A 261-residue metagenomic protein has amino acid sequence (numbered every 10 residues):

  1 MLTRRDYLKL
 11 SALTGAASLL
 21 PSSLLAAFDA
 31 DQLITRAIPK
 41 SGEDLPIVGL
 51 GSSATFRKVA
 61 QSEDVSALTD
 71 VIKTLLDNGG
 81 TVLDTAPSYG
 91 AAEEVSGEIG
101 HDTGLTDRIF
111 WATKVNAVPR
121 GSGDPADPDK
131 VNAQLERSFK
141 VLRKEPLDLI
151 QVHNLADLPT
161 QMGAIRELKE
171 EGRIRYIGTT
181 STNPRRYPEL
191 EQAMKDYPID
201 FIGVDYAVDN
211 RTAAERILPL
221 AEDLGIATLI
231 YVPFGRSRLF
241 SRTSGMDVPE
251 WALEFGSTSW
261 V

Functional and structural regions predicted by a protein language model:
M1-I109: N-terminal binding-site loop/beta-alpha segment at the start of enzyme catalytic domains that lines or forms
R5, L155-V261: Beta/alpha (TIM)-barrel catalytic core signal, keyed to glycine-rich beta->alpha loops juxtaposed to Asp/Glu that bind
I47-G49, V82, R108-A112, P146-L149 (+3 more regions): Structural preference for beta-strand elements that scaffold enzyme active sites
A54-V65, V115-P128, E254: Active-site mouth loops of central-metabolism enzymes
K58-V59, A86-E94, V118-P125, H153-T160 (+2 more regions): Acidic-and-aromatic substrate-binding clefts and catalytic sites of carbohydrate-active enzymes
S62-T74, A126-K140, P184-Q192: Short, acidic/polar
D107-G121, I150-H153: A short, structured active-site edge motif that brings together acidic residues
K130-Q151, E171: CE4/NodB-like, metal-dependent polysaccharide N-deacetylase domain that modifies extracellular/periplasmic N-acetylated
